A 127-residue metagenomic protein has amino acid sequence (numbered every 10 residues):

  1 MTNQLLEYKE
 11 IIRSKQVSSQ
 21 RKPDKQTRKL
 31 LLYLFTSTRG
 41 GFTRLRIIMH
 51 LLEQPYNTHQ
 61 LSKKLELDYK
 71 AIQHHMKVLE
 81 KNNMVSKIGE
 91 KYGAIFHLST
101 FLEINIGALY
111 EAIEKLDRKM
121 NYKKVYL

Functional and structural regions predicted by a protein language model:
Q4-L31, F101-L127: Amphipathic alpha-helical dimerization/coiled-coil segments that flank or bridge DNA-binding/regulatory modules
L30-R39: Short amphipathic alpha-helical boundary/capping segments
G40-F42, E53-N57: Short capping segments at the starts of secondary-structure elements
G41, G89-F101: Short, Lys/Arg-rich nucleic-acid/phosphate-binding segment
L45-M49: Pre-recognition alpha-helix immediately N-terminal to the DNA-recognition helix within helix-turn-helix or winged-helix
Q60-K64: A short acidic, leucine-rich amphipathic alpha-helix
L67-E80: Short amphipathic alpha-helical interaction segments
N83: Glycine-centered, phosphate/nucleic-acid-interacting loop/turn motifs that mediate DNA/RNA or nucleotide
